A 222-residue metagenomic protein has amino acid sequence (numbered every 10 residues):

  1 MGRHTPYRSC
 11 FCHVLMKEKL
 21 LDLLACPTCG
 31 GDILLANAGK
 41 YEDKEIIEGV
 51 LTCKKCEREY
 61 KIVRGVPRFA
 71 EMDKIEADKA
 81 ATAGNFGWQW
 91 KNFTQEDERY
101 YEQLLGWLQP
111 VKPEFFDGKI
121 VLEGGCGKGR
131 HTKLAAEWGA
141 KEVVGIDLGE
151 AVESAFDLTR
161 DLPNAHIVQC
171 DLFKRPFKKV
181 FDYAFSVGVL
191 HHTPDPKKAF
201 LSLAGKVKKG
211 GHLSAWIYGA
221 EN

Functional and structural regions predicted by a protein language model:
C10-C12: Cysteine-centered motifs
M16-K179, Y183: Conserved N-terminal segment of class I S-adenosyl-L-methionine
Y183-D195: A short SAM/SAH-binding and catalytic strip from SAM-dependent methyltransferases
K197-K209: A short glycine-rich, Lys/Arg-flanked "PGG" loop and its adjoining helix->strand segment in the class I
G210-Y218: Conserved beta-strand signature within the Rossmann-like core of class I S-adenosyl-L-methionine
E221-N222: Conserved phosphoryl-transfer catalytic core
